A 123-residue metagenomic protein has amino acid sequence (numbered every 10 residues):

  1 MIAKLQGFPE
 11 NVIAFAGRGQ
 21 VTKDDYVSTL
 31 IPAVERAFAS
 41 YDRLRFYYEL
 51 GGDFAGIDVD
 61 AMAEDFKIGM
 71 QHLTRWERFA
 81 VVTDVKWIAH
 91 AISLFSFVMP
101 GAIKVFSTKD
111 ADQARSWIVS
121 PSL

Functional and structural regions predicted by a protein language model:
M1-L123: Amphipathic, Lys/Arg-enriched alpha-helical "gate/interface" segment within cytosolic domains that mediates
